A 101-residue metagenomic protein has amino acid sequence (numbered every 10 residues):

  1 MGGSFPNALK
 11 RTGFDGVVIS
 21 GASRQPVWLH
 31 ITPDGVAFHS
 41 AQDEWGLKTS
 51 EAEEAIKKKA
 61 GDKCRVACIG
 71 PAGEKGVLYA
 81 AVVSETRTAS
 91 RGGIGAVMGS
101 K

Functional and structural regions predicted by a protein language model:
G2-G3: Thiamine diphosphate
P6-K101: Active-site cavity-forming subdomains of large catalytic enzyme subunits
